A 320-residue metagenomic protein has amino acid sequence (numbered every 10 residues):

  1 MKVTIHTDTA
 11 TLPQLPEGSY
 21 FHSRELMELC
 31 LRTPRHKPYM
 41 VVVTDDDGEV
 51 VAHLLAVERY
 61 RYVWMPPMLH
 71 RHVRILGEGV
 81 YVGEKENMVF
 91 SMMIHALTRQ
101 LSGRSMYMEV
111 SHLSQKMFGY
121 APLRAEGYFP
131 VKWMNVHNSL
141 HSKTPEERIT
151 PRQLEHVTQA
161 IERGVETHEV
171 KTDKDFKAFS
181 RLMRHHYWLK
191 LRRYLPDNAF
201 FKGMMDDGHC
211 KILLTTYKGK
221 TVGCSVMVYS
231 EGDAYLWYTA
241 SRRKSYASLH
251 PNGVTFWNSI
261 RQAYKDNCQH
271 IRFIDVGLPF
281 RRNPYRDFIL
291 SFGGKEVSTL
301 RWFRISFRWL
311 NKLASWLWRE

Functional and structural regions predicted by a protein language model:
K2-D46, H53-V63, H112-N138, T144-S245: A conserved beta-strand-loop-helix scaffold within acyl/acetyltransferase catalytic domains
V42, L76-G83, S91-A96, F200-F201 (+1 more regions): Aromatic (often tryptophan-rich) hydrophobic motifs at membrane interfaces
P67-E78, P130-H137: Acyl/amide activation-and-transfer machinery of modular secondary-metabolite enzymes
H70-L113, M117: A gly/proline- and charged-residue-enriched helix-loop-helix capping module
Y107-V110, H168, I271-D275: Short catalytic-loop micro-motif centered on adjacent basic/acidic residues
A121, S180-L182, N283-R286, W309-L313: Short secondary-structure transition/capping segments
N138-S142, R304-E320: C-terminal "cap" of GNAT-fold acetyltransferases
